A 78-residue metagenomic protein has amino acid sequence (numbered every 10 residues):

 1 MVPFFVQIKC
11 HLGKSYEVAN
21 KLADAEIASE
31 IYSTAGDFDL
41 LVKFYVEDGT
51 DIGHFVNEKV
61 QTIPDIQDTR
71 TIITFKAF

Functional and structural regions predicted by a protein language model:
M1-F78: A compositional/biophysical signature of low hydrophobicity enriched in polar/charged and small residues
